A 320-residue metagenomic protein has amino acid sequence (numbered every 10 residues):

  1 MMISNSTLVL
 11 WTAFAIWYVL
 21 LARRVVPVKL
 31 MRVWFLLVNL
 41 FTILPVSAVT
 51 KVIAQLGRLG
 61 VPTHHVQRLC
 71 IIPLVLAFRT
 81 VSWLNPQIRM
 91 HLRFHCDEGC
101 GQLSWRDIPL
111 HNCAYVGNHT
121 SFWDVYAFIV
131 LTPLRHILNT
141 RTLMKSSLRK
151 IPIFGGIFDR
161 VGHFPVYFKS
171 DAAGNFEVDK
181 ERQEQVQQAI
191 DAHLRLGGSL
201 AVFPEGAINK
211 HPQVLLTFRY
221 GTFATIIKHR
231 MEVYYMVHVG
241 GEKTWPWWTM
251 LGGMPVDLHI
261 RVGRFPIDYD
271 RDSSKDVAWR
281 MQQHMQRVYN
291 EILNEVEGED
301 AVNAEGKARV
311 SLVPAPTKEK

Functional and structural regions predicted by a protein language model:
I3-A114, S121, A127: Membrane-anchoring hydrophobic helices of lipid-metabolizing enzymes
K51-P73, D107-V178: Catalytic core of membrane glycerolipid acyltransferases/transacylases, capturing the structured, soluble-facing
F78-V81, F128, F158, T225-I226 (+1 more regions): Structural element of the ATP-grasp superfamily
T80-N85, G156-I157, L251-G253: Short, conserved catalytic or adaptor-binding loops enriched in Gly and charged residues
L84-I88, R160-V161, L196-G197, H229: Structured helix-beta-strand junction loops
D97-Q102, L148-I151, S170-E177, P266-D272: A short acidic, often aromatic-flanked loop/helix-cap motif at beta-alpha or helix-coil junctions that lines enzyme
F176-K320: Non-catalytic C-terminal accessory region of glycerolipid acyltransferases and related lyso-lipid remodeling enzymes
